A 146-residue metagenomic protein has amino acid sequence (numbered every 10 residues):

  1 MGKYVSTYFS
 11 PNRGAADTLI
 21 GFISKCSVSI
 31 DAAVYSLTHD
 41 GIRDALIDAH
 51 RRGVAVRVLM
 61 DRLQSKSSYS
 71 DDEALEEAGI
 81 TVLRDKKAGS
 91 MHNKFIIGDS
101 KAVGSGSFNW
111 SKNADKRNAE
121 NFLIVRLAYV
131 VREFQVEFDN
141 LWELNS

Functional and structural regions predicted by a protein language model:
Y8, T81-D85: General small-molecule cofactor/ligand-binding pocket signal
F9-A15, H39: A general structural motif
L19-T81: Primarily the HKD phosphodiesterase
Y35, F95, F134: Short, structured motif recognition centered on aromatic/hydrophobic residues
L63-S67, G89-S90, S111-K112: Short gly/pro/ser/thr-enriched loop/turn and capping motifs at secondary-structure boundaries
S90-H92, R117-N118: Short, surface-exposed coil-to-beta transition loops
K94-I97, L123: Short beta-strand scaffold segments in enzyme catalytic cores
A102-S146: Signature of lipid phosphatidyltransferase scaffolds
